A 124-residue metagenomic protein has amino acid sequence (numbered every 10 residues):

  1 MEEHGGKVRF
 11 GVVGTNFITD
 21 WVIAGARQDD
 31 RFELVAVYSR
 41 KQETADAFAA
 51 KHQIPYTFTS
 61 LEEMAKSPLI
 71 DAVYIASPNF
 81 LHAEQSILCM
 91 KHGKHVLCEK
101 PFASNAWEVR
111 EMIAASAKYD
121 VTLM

Functional and structural regions predicted by a protein language model:
M1-H52: N-terminal Rossmann-like dinucleotide-binding module
V8, R110-M124: Rossmann-fold dehydrogenase core element
V13-V22, A65-V73, Y119: A broad helix-preferring feature
T15, S77-N79, T122: Ser/Thr-centric signal marking residues that sit in or immediately flank functional binding/regulatory motifs
R27, D46, A50, P78 (+2 more regions): Residues within alpha-helical segments
F32, D71, K94, Y119-T122: Short, well-ordered coil/turn segments that N-cap beta-strands
V35, T57-F58, M124: General small-molecule cofactor/ligand-binding pocket signal
P55-A114: Beta-loop-alpha module in the N-terminal Rossmann-like domain of NAD(P)-dependent dehydrogenases, especially those
